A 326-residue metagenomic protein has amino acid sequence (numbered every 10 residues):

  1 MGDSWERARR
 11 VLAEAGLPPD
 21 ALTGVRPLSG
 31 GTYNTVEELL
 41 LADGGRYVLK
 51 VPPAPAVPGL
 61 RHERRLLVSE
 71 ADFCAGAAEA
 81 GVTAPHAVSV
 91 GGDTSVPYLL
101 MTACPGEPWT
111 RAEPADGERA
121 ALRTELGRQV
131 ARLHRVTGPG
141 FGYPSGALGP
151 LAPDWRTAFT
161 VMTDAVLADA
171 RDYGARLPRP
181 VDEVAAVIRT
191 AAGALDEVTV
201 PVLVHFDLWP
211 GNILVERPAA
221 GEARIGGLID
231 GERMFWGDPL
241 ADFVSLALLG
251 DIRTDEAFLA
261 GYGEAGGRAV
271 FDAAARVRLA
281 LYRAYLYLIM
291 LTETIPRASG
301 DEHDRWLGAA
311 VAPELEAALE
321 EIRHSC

Functional and structural regions predicted by a protein language model:
D3-D20, G92-D93, P105, D116-T124 (+7 more regions): An alpha-helical support segment within catalytic cores of ATP-dependent transferases
W5-R9, V68-A71, E256: Short, surface-exposed alpha-helical segments at coil->helix boundaries
P19-P27: Short secondary-structure junctions
R26-T160, D164-A165, D172-A175: ATP-binding pocket architecture of kinase catalytic cores
L28, Y33, D164-A165, Y173 (+2 more regions): Helix-rich C-terminal or lid/interface subdomains of diverse kinases
S29, Y33-L40, V48-L49, A87 (+2 more regions): Active-site acidic catalytic loop and adjacent metal/ATP-binding pocket of ATP-dependent phosphoryl transfer enzymes
V48-V51, V88-S89, G142-S145, L203-F206 (+4 more regions): Short beta-strand segments
L122-E125, W155, D207, P239 (+2 more regions): An acidic site on a long C-lobe helix of protein kinase domains
